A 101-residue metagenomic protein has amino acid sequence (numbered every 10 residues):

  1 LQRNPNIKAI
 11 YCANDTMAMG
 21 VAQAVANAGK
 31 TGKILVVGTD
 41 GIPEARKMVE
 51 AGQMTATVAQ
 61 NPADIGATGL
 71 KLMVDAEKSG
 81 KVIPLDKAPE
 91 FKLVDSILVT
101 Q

Functional and structural regions predicted by a protein language model:
L1-K47: Hydrophobic alpha-helical
R3, A24-A28, M48, G52 (+2 more regions): Structured segments of extracytoplasmic/periplasmic soluble domains in secreted or envelope-associated proteins
D15, Q60-A63, A67: Electropositive phosphate-/nucleotide-binding environments in soluble metabolic enzymes
A51-A63: Short beta-strand elements at the ligand-binding edges of bilobed clamshell
D64-Q101: Hinge/cleft segment of the Venus flytrap/periplasmic-binding protein
